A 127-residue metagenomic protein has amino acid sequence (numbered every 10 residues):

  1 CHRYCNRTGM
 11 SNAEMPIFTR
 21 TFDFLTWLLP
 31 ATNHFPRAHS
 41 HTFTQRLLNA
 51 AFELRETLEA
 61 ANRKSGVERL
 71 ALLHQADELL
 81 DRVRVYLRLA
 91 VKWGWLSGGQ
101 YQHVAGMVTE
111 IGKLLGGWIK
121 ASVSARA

Functional and structural regions predicted by a protein language model:
C1-A127: Amphipathic alpha-helical assembly/interaction segments
